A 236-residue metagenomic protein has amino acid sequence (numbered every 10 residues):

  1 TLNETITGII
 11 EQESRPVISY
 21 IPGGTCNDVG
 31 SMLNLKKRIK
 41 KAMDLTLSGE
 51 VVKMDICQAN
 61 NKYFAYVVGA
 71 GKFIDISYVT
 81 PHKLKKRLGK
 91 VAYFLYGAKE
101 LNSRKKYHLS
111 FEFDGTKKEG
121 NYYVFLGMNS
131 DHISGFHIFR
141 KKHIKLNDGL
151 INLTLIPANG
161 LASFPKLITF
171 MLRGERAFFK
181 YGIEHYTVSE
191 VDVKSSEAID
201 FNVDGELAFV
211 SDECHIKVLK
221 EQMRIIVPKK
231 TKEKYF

Functional and structural regions predicted by a protein language model:
L2-N3, V210: Short, well-ordered alpha-helical microsegments
N3-G127: Catalytic core of DAGKc-family lipid kinases
K53-I56, K106-H108, Y122, K141 (+3 more regions): Short, acidic/polar N-cap/turn motifs at the starts of alpha helices
G69, L126-K142, L207: Glycine-rich phosphate/pyrophosphate-binding beta-alpha loops
I74-I76, E119-N121, I133-F136, L161-P165: Short acidic/glycine-rich loop or secondary-structure boundary segments that cap or lie
L84-A92, H132, K141-A162: Gly/Ser/Thr-rich active-site loops/lids in small-molecule metabolic enzymes that frequently grip phosphoryl groups
K105-Y107, N121-Y123, N147-N152, T187-S189: A generic structural signal for short beta-strands and their flanking turns/coil linkers
F113, E119, K145, L155-F236: ATP/nucleoside-binding phosphotransfer catalytic cores, i.e., glycine-rich phosphate-binding loops
